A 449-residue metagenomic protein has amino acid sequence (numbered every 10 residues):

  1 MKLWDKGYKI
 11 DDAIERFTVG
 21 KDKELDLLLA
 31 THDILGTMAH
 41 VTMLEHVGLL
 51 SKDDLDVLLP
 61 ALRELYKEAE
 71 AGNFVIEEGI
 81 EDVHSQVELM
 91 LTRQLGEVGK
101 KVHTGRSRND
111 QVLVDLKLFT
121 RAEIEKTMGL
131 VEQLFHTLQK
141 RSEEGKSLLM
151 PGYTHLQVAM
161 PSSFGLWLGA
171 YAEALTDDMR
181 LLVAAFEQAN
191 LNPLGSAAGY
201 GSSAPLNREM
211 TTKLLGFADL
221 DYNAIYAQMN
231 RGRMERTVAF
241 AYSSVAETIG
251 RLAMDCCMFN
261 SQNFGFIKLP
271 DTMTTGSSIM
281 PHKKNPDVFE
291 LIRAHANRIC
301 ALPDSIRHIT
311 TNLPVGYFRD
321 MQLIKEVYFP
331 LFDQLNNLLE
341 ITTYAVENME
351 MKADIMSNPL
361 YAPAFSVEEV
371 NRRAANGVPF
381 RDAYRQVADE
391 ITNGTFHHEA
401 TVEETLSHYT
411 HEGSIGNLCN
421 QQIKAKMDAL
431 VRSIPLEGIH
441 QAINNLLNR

Functional and structural regions predicted by a protein language model:
M1-G201, L206-T212, T275-G276, L291 (+3 more regions): A helix-coil-helix interface module used to build multimeric assemblies and to scaffold catalytic/cofactor sites
M1-G36, E97-V98, G265, M280-R449: Glycine-rich cofactor/substrate-binding loops
H40, A61, L65-E68, M90 (+13 more regions): Generic, well-ordered alpha-helical scaffold segments in large soluble proteins
T42-L50, L166, R236-S244, E369-N376: Short, well-ordered beta-strand elements within core beta-sheets of diverse protein domains
V57-P60, I225-N230, Q386-E390: Short linear loop/turn motifs
L116-G129, E143, P151, Q157-N312 (+1 more regions): Charged, flexible cofactor/metal-binding loops and thiol motifs
